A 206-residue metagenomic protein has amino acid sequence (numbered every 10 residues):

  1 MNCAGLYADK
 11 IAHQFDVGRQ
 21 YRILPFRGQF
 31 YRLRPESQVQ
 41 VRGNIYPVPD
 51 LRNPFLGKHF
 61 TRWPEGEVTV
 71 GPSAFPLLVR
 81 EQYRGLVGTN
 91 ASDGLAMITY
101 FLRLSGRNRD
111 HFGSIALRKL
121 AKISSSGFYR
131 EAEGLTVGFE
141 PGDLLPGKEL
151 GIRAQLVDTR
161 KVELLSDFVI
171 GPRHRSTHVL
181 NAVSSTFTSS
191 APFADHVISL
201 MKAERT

Functional and structural regions predicted by a protein language model:
N2-T89: Flavin-dependent oxidoreductases
G88-A96: Gly/Ser/Thr-rich active-site loops/lids in small-molecule metabolic enzymes that frequently grip phosphoryl groups
L95-T206: C-terminal catalytic lobe of FAD-dependent flavoproteins
